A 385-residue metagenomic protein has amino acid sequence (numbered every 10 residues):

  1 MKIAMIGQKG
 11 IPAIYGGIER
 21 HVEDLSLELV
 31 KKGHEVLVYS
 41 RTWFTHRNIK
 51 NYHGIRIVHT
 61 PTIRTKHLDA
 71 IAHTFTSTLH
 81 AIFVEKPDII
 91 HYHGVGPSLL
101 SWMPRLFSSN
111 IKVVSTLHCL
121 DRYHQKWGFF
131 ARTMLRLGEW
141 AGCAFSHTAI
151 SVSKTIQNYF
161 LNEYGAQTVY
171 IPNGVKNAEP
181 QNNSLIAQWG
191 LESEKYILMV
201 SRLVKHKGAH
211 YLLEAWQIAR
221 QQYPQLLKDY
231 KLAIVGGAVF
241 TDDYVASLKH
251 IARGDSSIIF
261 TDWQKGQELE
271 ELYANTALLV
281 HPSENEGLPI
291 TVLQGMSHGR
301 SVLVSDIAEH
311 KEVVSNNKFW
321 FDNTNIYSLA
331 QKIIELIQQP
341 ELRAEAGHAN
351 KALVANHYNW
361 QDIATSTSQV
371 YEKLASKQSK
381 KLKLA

Functional and structural regions predicted by a protein language model:
A4, I150, G190-I218: Conserved donor-binding/catalytic core segment of Leloir-type glycosyltransferases
F44, V175, D229-A246, D262: Glycosyltransferase donor-sugar binding loop
I71-I82, P87-L117: An aromatic- and histidine-rich active-site surface loop
L79, R132-A149, L248: Membrane-proximal helix-turn-helix segments that form the acceptor-binding/catalytic region of lipid-linked
T155, G174: Carbohydrate-associated surface elements
V245-Q264: Nucleotide-activated donor-binding/catalytic signature segment of Leloir-type glycosyltransferases, i.e., the conserved
E284: Aromatic "clamp/platform" in nucleotide-sugar-dependent glycosyltransferases that forms part of the donor/acceptor
V304, F319-Y327, E335-E341: Conserved acidic donor-binding segment of nucleotide-sugar-dependent glycosyltransferases
